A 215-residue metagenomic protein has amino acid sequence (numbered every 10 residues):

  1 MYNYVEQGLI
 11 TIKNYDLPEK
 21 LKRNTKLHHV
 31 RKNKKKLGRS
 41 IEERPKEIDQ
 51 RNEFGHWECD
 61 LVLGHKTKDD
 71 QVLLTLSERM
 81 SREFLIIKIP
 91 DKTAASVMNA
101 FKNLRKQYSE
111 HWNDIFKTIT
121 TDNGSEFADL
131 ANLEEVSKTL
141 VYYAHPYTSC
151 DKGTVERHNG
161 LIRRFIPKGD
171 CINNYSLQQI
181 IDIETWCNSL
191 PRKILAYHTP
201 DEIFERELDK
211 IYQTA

Functional and structural regions predicted by a protein language model:
M1, D60, R82, F101 (+4 more regions): Mobile genetic element proteins and their domesticated derivatives, centered on retroelements and DNA transposons
Y2-Q50: Basic, flexible linker segments flanking DNA-binding modules in nucleic acid-interacting mobile-element proteins
E43-F84: An active-site-proximal beta-strand-loop segment
H65, D69, I86-E110: Active-site beta-loop-alpha junctions of metal-dependent nucleic acid enzymes, especially the RNase H-like/DDE
T75-S77, L85-K88, T118-D122: Short, conserved beta-strand edge motifs with alternating hydrophobic and charged residues
S81-L85, E110-F116, F165-I166: Short, surface-exposed connector motifs at secondary-structure boundaries
N113-D129: Acidic/histidine-rich, metal-coordinating catalytic segments
E134-V141, H145-A215: Charged alpha-helix within mobile-element recombinases
